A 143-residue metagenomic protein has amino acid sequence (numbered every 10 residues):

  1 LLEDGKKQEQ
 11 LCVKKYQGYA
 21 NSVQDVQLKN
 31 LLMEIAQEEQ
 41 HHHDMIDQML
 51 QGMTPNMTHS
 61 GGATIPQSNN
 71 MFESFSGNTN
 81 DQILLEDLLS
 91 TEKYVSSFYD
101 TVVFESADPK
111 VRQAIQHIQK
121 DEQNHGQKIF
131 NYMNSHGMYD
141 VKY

Functional and structural regions predicted by a protein language model:
L1-N21, Q67-H117: Acidic/histidine-rich alpha-helical segments that form the ligand environment of transition-metal centers
K7, E34-H41, D87-S90, H117-N124: DHp/HisKA dimerization-phosphoacceptor four-helix bundle of two-component histidine kinases and homologous
V26-A63, Q123-G137: Conserved alpha-helical segments that form or flank metal/cofactor-binding pockets of metalloenzymes
D47-E86, S90, M138-Y143: Carboxylate-rich helix-loop segments that flank metal/cofactor sites and access channels in metalloenzymes
S97-Y143: A generic hydrophobic-segment detector
